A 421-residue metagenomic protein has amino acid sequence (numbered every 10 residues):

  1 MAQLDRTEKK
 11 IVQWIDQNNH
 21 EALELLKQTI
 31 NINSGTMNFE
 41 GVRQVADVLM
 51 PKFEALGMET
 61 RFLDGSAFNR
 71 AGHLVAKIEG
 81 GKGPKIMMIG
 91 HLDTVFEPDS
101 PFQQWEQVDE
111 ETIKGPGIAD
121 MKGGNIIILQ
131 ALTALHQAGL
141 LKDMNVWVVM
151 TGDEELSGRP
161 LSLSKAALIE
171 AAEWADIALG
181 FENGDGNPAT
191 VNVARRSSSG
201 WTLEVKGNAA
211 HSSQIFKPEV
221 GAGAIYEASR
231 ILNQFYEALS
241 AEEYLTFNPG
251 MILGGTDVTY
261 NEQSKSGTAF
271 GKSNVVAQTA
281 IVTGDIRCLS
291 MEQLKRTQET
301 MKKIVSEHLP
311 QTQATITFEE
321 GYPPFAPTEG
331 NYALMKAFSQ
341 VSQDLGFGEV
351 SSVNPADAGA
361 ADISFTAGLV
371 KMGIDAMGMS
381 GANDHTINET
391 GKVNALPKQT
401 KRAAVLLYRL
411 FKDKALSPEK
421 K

Functional and structural regions predicted by a protein language model:
A2-K10, P51, N183-G184, T202 (+1 more regions): Metal-dependent amide/peptide-bond hydrolase catalytic core, centered on the "pita-bread" metallohydrolase fold
Q3-P116, H136-K142, Q340: Acidic/His- and Gly-rich active-site-bordering loop/insert found across diverse amide/peptide-bond hydrolases
D64-A67, V191-R195, K272-V276, N354-A356: Short Gly/Pro-enriched turn/cap motifs at secondary-structure boundaries
R70-L74, S199-W201, A280: Short beta-strand micro-motifs in enzyme catalytic cores
M88, D109-R159, S199-V205, Q214-L239 (+2 more regions): Alpha-helical metal-binding/catalytic segments enriched in His/Glu/Asp
F96-P98, L140, N192-S198, S273-A277 (+1 more regions): Short glycine/proline-enriched loop/turn "hinge" motifs that connect secondary-structure elements and lie
E97-Q107, A194-S197, E262-G267: Short, flexible, mixed-charge acidic loops at enzyme active sites
M121-A194, G254-S264, A415-P418: Acidic/histidine-rich catalytic neighborhood of metal-dependent amide-processing enzymes
